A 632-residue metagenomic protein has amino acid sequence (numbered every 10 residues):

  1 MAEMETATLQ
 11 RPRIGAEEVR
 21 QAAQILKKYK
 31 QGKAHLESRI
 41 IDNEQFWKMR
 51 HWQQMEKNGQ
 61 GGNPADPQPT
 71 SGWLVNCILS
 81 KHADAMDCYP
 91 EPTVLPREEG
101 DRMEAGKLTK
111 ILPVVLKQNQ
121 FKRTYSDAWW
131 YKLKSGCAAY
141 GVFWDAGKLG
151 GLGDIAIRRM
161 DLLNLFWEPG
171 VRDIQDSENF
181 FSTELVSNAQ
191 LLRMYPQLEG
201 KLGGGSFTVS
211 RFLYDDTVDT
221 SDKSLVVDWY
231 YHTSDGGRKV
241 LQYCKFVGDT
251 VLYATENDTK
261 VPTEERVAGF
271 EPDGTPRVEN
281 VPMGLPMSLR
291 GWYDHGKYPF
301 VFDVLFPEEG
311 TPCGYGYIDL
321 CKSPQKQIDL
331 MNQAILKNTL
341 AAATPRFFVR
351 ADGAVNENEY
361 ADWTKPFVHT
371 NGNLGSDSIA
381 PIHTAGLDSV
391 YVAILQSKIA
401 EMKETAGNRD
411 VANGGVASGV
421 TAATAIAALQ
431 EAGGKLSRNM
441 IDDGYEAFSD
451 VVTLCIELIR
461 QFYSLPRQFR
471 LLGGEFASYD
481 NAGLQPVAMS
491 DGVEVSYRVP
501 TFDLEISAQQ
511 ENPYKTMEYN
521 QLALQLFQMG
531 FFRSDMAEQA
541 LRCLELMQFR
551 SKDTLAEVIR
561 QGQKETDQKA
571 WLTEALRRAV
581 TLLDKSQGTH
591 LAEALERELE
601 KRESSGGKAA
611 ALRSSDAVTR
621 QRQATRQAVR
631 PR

Functional and structural regions predicted by a protein language model:
M1-M283, M287, D294, L387-V390 (+4 more regions): Extended, helix-rich architectural segments
A23, T573-V580, D584, A592 (+1 more regions): Residue-level detector of alpha-helical secondary structure
Q24, K28, W52-K107, A341-N439: Flexible, glycine/threonine- and acidic-rich loop/arm segments that mediate assembly and lattice contacts in viral
I111, V115-Q118, P324-A342, W363-P366 (+8 more regions): Generic, well-ordered alpha-helical scaffold segments in large soluble proteins
V240-G419: Extended, charged amphipathic alpha-helical segments
T424-A537: Extended amphipathic alpha-helical segments with heptad-repeat/coiled-coil character used for oligomerization, fusion
F531-S534, D584-A592: Charged, low-complexity interaction regions
Q539-R578: Long, highly charged low-complexity segments enriched in Glu/Asp and Lys/Arg with interspersed Ser/Thr
